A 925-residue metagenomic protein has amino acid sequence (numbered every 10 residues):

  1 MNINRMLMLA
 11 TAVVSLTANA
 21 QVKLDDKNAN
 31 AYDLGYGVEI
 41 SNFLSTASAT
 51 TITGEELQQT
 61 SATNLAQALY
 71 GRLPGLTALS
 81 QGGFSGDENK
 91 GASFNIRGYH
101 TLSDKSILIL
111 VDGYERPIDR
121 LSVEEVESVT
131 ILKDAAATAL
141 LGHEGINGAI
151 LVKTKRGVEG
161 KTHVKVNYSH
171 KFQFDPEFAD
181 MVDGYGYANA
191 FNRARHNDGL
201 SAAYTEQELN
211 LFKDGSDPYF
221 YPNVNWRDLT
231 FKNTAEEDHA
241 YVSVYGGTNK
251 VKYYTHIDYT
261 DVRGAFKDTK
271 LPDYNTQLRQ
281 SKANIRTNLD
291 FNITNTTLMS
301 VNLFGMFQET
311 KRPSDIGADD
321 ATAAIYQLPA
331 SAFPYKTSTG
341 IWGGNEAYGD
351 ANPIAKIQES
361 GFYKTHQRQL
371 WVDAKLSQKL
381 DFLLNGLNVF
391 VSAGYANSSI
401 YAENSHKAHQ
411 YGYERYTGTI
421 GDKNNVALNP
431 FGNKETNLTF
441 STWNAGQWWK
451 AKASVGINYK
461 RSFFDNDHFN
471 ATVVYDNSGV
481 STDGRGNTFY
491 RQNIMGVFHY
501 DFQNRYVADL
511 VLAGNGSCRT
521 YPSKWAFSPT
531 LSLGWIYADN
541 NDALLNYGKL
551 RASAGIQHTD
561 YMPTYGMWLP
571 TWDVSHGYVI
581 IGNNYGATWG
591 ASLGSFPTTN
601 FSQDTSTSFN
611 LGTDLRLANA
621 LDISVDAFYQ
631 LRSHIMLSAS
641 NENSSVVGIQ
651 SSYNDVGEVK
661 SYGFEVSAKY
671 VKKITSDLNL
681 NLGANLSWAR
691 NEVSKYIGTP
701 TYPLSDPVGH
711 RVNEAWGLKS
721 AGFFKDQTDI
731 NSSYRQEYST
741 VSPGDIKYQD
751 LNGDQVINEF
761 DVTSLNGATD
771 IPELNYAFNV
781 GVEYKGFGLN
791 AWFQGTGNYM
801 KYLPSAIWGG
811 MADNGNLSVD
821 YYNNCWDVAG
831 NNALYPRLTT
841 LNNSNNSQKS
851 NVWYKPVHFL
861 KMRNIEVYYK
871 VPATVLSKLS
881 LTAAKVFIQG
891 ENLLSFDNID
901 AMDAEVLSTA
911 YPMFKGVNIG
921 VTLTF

Functional and structural regions predicted by a protein language model:
M1-I285, M299, N752: Short, small/polar-rich motifs associated with maturation and membrane association, primarily at protein termini
H100-L102, G145, G246-K250, Y259 (+7 more regions): A generic beta-sheet turn/junction motif
E115, I341-W342, I746-K747, Q755-I757 (+1 more regions): Short, solvent-exposed loop/turn motifs
K165-P218, D315-I316, K673-D770, N898: Conserved small-residue
N288-T297, N302-F307, I316, T322-Y326 (+4 more regions): Extracellular/periplasmic, surface-exposed regions of secreted and cell-surface proteins
Y335-T337, A355, P743, T796-V886 (+1 more regions): Extracytoplasmic gating/loop element in the C-terminal half of outer-membrane beta-barrel translocons and assembly
Q650-K660, P700-L718, S764-G781, W808-N823 (+2 more regions): C-terminal extracellular loops and terminal segments of Gram-negative outer membrane beta-barrel proteins
T769-Y802: Glycine-rich, aromatic-lined ligand/substrate-binding cores of catalytic and carbohydrate-binding domains
